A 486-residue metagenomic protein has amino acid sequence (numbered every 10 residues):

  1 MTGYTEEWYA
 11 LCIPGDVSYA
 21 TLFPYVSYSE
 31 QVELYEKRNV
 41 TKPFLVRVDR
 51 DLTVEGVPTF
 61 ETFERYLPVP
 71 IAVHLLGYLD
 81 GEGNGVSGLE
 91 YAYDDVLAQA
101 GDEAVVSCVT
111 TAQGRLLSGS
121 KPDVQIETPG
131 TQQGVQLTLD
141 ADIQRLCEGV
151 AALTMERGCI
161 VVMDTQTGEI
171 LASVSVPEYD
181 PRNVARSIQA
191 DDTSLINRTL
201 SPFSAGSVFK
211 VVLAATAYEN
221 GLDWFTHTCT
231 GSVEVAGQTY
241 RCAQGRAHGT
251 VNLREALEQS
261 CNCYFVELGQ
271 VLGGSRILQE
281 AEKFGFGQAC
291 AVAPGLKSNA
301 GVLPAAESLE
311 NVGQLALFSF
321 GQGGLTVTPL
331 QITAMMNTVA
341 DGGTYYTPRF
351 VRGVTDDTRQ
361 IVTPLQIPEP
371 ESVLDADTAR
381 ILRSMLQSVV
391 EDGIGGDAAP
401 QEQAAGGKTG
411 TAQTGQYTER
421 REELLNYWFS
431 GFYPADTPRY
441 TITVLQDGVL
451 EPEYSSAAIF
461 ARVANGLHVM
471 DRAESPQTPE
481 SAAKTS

Functional and structural regions predicted by a protein language model:
M1-G3, C147, M163-L171: Short, glycine-anchored, charge-dense loop/turn motifs used at functional sites
M1-Y4, A10, A20-Q132, T333 (+2 more regions): Small/polar-residue-rich segments within soluble enzyme cores
E6-Y9, K42, I71-H74, T131-V135 (+5 more regions): Envelope-exposed proteins and targeting segments
P14-D16: Short Lys/Arg-enriched alpha/beta "domain-start" segment
S118-G158, Q166: Conserved, well-ordered alpha-helix/loop/beta-strand core segments that scaffold catalytic motifs
P122-D123, T165-S207, V212-Q446, P452 (+1 more regions): Beta-lactam-recognizing serine transpeptidase/beta-lactamase-like catalytic domain environment
R145, L450-E451: Short beta-strands and strand-coil junctions in structured, solvent-facing domains, enriched
I361-V362, Q366, A458-S486: Short, gly/Ser/Thr-rich active-site loops of penicillin-recognizing serine hydrolases
